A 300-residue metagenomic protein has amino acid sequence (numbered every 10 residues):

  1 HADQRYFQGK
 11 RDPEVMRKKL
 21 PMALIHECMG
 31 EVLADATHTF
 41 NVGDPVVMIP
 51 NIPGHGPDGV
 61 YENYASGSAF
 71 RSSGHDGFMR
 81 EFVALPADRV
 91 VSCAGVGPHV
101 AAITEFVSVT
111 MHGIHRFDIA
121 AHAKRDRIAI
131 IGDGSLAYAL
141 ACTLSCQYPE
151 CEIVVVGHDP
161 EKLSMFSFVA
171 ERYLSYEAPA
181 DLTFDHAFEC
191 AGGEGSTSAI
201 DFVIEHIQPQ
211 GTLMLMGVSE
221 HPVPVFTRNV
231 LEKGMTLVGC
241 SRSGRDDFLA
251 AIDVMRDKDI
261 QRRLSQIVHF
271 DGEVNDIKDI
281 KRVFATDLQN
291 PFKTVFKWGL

Functional and structural regions predicted by a protein language model:
R11-H55, A94-V96: Glycine-rich beta-strand-centered segment in the early N-terminal region that forms part of a ligand/cofactor-binding
P21, H38-F40, V100-I103, A121 (+1 more regions): Residue-level "contact hotspot" at macromolecular interaction interfaces
E27-M29, D44-P45, F82, D133 (+1 more regions): Residue-level marker of beta-strand positions
P45, V96-E177: Mid-domain Rossmann-like dinucleotide-binding core that forms the NAD(H)/NADP(H) cofactor-binding site
P50-R127: NAD(P)H dinucleotide-binding glycine-rich loop of Rossmann-like/cofactor-binding domains, especially the beta1-alpha1
I119-K124, Q147-C151, L163-T236: Glycine-rich cofactor phosphate-binding loops and adjacent beta1-alpha1 units of small-molecule cofactor enzyme domains
H158-D159, S219, S243: Residues in the short beta-alpha loop(s) of Rossmann-like NAD(P)-binding domains
D201, R245-L300: C-terminal hydrophobic helical "lid"/dimerization subdomain of Rossmann-like NAD(P)H-dependent oxidoreductases
